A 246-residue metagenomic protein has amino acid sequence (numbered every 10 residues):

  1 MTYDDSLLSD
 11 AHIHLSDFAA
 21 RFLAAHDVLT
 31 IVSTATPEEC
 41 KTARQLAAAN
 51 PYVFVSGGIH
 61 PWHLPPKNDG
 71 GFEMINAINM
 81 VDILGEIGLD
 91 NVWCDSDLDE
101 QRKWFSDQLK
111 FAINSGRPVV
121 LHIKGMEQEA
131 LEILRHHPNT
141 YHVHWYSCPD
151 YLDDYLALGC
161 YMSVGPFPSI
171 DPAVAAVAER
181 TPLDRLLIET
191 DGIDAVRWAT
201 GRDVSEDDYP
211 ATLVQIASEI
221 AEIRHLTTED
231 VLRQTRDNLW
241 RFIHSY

Functional and structural regions predicted by a protein language model:
M1-Y246: Mid-domain alpha/beta scaffold segments of enzyme catalytic cores
